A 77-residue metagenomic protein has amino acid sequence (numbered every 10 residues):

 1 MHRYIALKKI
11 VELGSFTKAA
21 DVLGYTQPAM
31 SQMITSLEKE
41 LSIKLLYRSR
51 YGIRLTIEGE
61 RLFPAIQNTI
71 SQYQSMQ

Functional and structural regions predicted by a protein language model:
M1-R3, Q27, G59, I66: The N-cap/first-turn positions of alpha helices within or immediately adjacent to helix-turn-helix DNA-binding domains
R3-I10, L62: Short alpha-helical "packing" element that flanks the helix-turn-helix/winged-helix DNA-binding module
I10-G24: Short helix-boundary/capping micro-motifs
S15-F16, I34, R48: Helix-turn-helix DNA-binding elements, focusing on the entry/boundary residues of the two helices that contact DNA
D21, K39, E60: Alpha-helical residues within the helix-turn-helix
E38-L55: A short LG(V/I)-centered, amphipathic sequence patch enriched for acidic residue(s) preceding the LG motif
E40-L41, L62-Q77: Alpha-helical linker/hinge and terminal dimerization helices associated with HTH transcriptional regulators
